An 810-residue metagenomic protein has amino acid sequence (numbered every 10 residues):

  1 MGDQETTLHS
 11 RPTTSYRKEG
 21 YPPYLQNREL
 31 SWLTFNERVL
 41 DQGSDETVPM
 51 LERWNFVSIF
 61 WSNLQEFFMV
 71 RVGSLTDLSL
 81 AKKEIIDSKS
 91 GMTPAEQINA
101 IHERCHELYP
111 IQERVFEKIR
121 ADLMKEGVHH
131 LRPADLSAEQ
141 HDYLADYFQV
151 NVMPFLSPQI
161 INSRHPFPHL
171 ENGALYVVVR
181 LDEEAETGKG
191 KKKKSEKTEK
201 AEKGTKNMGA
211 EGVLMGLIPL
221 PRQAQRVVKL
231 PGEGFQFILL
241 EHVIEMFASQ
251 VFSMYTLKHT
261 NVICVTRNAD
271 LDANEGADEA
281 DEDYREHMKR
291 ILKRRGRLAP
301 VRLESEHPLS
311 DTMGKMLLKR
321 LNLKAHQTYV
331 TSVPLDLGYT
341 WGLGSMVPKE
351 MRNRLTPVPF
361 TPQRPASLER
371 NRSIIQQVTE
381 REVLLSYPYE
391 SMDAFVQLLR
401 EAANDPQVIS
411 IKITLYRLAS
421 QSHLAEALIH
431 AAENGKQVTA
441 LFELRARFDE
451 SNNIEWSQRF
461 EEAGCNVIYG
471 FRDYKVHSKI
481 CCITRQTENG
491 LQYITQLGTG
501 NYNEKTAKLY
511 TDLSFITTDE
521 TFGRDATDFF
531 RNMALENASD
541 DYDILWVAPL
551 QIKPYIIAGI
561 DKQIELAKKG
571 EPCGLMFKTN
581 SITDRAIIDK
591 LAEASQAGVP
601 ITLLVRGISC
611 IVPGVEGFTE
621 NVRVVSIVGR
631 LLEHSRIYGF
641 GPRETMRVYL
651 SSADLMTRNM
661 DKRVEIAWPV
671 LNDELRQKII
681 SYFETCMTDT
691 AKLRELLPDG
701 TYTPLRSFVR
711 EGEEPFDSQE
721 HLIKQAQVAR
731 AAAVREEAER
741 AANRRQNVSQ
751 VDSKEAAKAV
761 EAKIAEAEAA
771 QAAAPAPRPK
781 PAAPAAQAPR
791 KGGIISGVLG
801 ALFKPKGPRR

Functional and structural regions predicted by a protein language model:
G2-L575, E593-A597, S609-R810: N-terminal localization/anchoring segments of enzymes in phospholipid and broader phosphate metabolism
P600-L604: Hydrophobic alpha/beta core scaffold segments
